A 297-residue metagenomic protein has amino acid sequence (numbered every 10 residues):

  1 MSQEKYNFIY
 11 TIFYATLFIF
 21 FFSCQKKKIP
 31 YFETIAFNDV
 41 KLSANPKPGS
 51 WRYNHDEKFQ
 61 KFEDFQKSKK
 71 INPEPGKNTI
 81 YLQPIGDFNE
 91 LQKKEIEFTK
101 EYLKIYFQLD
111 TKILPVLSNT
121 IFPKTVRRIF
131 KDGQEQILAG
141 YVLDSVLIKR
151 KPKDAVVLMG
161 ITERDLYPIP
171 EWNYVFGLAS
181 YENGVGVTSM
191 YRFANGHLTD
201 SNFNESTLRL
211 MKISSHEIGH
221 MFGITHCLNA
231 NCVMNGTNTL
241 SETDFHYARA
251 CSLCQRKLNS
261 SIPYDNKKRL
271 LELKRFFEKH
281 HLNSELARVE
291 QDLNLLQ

Functional and structural regions predicted by a protein language model:
M1-K28: Bacterial Sec-dependent N-terminal signal peptides
E4, N72, I148-K151, L178-A179 (+1 more regions): A general structural signal for short secondary-structure junctions and capping/turn motifs
F18, G86-Q92, R164-P168: Short acidic, S/G/P-rich loop/turn micro-motifs used as interaction or catalytic elements
S23-R150, D154-V157, L270-Q297: N-terminal low-structure segments adjacent to metalloprotease catalytic domains across cellular compartments
K28-P48, F176, N183-N204, L208-R209 (+1 more regions): Metalloprotease/metallohydrolase-associated module, dominated by Zn2+-dependent proteases
Q83-I85, T162-R164, T237: Short loop/turn motifs enriched for small/polar and acidic residues
L91-K93, I169-P170, T199, I262: Generic domain-boundary/flexible-linker signal
P152-E217, M221: Active-site-proximal segment of zinc-dependent metalloprotease catalytic domains
